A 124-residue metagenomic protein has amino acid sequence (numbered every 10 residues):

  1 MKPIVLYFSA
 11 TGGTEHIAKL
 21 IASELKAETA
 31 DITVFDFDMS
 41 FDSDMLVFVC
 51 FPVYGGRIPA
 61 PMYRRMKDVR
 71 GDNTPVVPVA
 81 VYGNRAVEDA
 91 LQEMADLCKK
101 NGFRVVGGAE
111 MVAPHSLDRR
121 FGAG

Functional and structural regions predicted by a protein language model:
M1-I4, S9-H16, L20-G124: FMN-binding flavodoxin-like domain, especially the glycine-rich phosphate-binding loop
